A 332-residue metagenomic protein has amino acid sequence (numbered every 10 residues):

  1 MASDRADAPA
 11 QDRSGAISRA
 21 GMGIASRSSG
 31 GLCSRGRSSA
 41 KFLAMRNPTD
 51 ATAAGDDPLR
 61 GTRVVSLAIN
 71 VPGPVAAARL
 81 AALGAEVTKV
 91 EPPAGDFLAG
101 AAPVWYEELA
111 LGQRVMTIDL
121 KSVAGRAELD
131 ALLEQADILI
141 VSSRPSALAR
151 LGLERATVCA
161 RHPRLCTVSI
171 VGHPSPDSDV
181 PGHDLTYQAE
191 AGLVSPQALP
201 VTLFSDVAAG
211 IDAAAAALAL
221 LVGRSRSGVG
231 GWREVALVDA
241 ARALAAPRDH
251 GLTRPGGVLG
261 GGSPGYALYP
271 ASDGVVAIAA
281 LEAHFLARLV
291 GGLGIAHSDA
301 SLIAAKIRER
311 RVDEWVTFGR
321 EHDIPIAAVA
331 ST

Functional and structural regions predicted by a protein language model:
M1-I17: Extreme N-terminal basic, low-complexity initiation segments that serve as generic localization/processing leaders
R46, D56, R63, A68 (+6 more regions): Acidic, glycine-rich segments within the central catalytic cores of soluble metabolic enzymes that bind/position
L67-A82, A94-A102: Substrate-binding/gating loop at the entrance of the active-site cleft, primarily in PLP-dependent aminotransferase-like
L80, Q113, I140, V158 (+4 more regions): Structural scaffold positions in well-ordered secondary structure
T88: Conserved beta-strand positions in the Rossmann-like core of class I SAM-dependent methyltransferases
W105-C159: A structured beta-alpha segment of the ubiquitous adenosine-cofactor-binding alpha/beta core
L153-H162, C166-E190: Rossmann-fold NAD(P)-binding glycine/threonine-rich loop
